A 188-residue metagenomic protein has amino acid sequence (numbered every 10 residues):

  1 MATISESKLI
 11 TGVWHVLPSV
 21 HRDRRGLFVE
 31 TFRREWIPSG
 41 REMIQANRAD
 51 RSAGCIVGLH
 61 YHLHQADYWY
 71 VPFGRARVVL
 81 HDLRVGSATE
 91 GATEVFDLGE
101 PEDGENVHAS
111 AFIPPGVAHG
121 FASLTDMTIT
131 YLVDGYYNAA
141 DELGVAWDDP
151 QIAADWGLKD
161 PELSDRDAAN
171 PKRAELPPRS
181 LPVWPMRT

Functional and structural regions predicted by a protein language model:
M1-V107, T128-Y131, G135-T188: Non-catalytic, conserved peripheral segments adjacent to functional cores
V78-V79, A111, H119-L124: Short beta-strand His + acidic residue motifs that chelate non-heme Fe in jelly-roll/DSBH and cupin folds
